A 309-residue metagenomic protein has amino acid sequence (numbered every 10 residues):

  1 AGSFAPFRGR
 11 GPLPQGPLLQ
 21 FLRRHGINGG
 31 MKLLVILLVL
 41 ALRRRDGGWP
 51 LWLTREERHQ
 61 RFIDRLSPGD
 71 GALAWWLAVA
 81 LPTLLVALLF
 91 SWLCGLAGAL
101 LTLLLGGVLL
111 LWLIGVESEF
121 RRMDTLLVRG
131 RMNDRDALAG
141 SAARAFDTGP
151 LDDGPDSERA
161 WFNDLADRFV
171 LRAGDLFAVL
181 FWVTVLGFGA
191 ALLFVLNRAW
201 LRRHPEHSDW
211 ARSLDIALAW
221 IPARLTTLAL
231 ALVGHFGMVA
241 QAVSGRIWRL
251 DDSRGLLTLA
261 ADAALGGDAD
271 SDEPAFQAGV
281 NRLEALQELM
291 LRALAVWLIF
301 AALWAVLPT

Functional and structural regions predicted by a protein language model:
G2-A5, G9-L18, R24: Short, low-complexity intrinsically disordered segments enriched in A/P/G/S/L with frequent Arg, especially at protein
G26-T309: Hydrophobic N-terminal alpha-helices or hydrophobic patches in metabolic proteins across all domains of life
